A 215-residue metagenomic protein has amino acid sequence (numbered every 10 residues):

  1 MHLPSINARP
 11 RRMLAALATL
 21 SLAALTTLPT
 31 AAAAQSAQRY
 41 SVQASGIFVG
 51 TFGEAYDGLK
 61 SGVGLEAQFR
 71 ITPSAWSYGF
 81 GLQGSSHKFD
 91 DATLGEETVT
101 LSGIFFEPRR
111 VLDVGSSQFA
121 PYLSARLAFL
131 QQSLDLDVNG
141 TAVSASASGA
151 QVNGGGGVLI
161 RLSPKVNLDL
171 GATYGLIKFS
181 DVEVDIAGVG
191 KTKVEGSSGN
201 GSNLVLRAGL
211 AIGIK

Functional and structural regions predicted by a protein language model:
M1-R39, K215: Cleavable N-terminal export/targeting peptides
A34-A44, G50-L59, T173, T192-V205: Outer-membrane pore/translocation modules
V42-F52, S77-S86: Transmembrane beta-strand segments that form the barrel wall of outer-membrane beta-barrel proteins
I47-E66, K88, S144-A147: Surface-exposed strand-loop-strand hairpins of Gram-negative outer-membrane beta-barrel proteins
F48-F52, D90-D91, D137-A142, V189-E195: Extracytoplasmic loops and strand-loop junctions of Gram-negative outer membrane beta-barrel proteins
Y56-G58, A92-L94, D135-D137, S180-V184: Outer-membrane beta-barrel and related beta-rich outer-membrane complex signature in Gram-negative bacteria
Q68-N153, I160-L162, G201-K215: Gram-negative (and chloroplast) outer-membrane scaffold detector with strong preference for beta-barrel transmembrane
S163-K215: Predominantly the C-terminal beta-signal and adjacent terminal strand-loop region of outer-membrane beta-barrel
